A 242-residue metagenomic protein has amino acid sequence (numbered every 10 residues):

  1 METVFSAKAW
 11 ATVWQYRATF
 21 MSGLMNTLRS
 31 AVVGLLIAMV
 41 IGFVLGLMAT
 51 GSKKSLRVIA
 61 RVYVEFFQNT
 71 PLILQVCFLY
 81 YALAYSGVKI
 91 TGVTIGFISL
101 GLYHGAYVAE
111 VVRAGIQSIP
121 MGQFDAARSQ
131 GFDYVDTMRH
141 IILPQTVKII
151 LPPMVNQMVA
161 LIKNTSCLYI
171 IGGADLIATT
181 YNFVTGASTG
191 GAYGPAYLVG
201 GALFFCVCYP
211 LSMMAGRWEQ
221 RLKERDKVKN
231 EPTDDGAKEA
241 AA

Functional and structural regions predicted by a protein language model:
M1-A242: Transmembrane alpha-helices and adjacent helix-loop boundaries
